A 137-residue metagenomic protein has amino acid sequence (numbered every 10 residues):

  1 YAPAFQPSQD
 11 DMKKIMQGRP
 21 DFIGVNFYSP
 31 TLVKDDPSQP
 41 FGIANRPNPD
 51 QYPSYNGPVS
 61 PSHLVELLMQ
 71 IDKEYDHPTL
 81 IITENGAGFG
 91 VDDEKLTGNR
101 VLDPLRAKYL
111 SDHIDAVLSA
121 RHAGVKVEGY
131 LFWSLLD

Functional and structural regions predicted by a protein language model:
Y1-D137: Non-catalytic scaffold segments within catalytic domains of secreted glycoside hydrolases
